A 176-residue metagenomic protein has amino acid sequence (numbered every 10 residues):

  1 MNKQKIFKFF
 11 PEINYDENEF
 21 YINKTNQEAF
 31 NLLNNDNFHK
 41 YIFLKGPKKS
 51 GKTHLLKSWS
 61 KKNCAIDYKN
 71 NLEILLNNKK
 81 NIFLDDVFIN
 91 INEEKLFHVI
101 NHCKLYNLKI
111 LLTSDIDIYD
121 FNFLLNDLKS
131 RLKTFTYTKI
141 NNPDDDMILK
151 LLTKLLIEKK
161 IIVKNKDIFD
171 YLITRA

Functional and structural regions predicted by a protein language model:
M1-N35: A short, basic N-terminal segment
H39-L55: Walker A/P-loop nucleotide-binding motif
S60-N70: Post-Walker A helix-loop "phosphate-sensing" segment adjacent to the P-loop in P-loop NTPases
Y68-K95, V99, Y106-D115: Conserved P-loop NTPase "ATPase switch" module shared by AAA+ and STAND
I118-K133: Short regulatory helix/loop adjacent to the ATP-binding pocket of P-loop NTPases
D120, F135-M147: Conserved AAA+ ATPase "SRH/arginine-finger" region at the nucleotide-binding site
D127, D146, K150-I162: Conserved AAA+ ATPase "sensor/coupling" helix adjacent to the nucleotide-binding pocket
I162-R175: Short conserved motifs of the RecA-like P-loop NTPase core
